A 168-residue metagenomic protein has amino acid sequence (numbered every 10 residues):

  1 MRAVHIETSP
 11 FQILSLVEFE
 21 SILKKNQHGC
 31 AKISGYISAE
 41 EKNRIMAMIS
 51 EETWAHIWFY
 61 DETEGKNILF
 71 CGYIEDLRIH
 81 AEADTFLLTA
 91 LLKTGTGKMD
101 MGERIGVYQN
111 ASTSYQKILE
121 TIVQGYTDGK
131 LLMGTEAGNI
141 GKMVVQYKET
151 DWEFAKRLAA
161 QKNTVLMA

Functional and structural regions predicted by a protein language model:
M1-T53, W58, L91-M99, T164: Juxtamembrane "anchor/assembly" segments of surface/extracellular structural proteins
S9, S21-L23, E64-N67, F154-K156: Homeobox/homeodomain signature
L16, N139-I140: Conserved N-terminal architectural modules of multi-subunit, DNA-dependent RNA polymerase core subunits
S21-G29, R78-F86, A168: Short, ordered beta-strand-loop transition motifs
N43-L132, E136, M143-V144, K156 (+1 more regions): Surface-exposed cap/loop segments at beta↔alpha junctions
Y147-E149: Basic (Lys/Arg-enriched) interaction patch that binds polyanionic ligands
W152, A160-A168: Bacterial peptidoglycan biogenesis and beta-lactam-recognition machinery
